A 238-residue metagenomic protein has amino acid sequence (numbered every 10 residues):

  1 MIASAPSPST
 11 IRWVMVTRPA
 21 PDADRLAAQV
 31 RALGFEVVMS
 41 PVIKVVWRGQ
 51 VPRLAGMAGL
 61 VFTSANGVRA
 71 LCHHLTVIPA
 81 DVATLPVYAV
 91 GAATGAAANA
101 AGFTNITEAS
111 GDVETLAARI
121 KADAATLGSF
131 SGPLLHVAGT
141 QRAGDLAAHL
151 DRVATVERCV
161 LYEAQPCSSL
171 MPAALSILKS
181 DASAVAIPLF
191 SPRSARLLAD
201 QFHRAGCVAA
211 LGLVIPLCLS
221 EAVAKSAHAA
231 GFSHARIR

Functional and structural regions predicted by a protein language model:
M1-R238: Signature of uroporphyrinogen-III synthase
